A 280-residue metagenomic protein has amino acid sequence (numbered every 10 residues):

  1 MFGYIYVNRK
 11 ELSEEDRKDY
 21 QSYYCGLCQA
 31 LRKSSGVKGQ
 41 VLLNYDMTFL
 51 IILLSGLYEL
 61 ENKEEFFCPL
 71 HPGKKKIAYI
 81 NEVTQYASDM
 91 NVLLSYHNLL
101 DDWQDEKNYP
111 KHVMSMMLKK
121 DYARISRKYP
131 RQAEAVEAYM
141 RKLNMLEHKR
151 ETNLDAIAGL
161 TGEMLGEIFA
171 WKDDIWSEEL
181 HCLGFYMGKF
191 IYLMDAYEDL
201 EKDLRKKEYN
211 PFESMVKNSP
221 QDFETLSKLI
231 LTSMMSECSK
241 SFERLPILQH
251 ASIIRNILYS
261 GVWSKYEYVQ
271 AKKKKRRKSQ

Functional and structural regions predicted by a protein language model:
M1-C182, K189, L193-E224, K228-T232 (+6 more regions): Acidic catalytic motifs of isoprenoid enzymes
